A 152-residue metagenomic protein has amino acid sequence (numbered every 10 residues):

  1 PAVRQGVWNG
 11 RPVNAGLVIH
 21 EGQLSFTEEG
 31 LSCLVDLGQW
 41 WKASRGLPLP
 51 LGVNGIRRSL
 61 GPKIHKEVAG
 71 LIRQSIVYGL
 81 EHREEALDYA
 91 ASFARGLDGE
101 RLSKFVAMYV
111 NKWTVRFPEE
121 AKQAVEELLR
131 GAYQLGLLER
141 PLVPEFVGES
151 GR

Functional and structural regions predicted by a protein language model:
A2-S92: Pocket-lining segment of extracytoplasmic ligand-binding domains
R11, E29-L31, N111, R140-V143: Generic structural motif recognizing short loop/turn segments at the entrances and edges of beta-strands
G38-W41, R45, I64, F117-A121 (+2 more regions): Solvent-exposed, flexible loop/coil residues
G61-G131: Secondary-structure end/capping motifs
K122-V125, L129-R152: Long, low-complexity C-terminal extensions of enzymes
